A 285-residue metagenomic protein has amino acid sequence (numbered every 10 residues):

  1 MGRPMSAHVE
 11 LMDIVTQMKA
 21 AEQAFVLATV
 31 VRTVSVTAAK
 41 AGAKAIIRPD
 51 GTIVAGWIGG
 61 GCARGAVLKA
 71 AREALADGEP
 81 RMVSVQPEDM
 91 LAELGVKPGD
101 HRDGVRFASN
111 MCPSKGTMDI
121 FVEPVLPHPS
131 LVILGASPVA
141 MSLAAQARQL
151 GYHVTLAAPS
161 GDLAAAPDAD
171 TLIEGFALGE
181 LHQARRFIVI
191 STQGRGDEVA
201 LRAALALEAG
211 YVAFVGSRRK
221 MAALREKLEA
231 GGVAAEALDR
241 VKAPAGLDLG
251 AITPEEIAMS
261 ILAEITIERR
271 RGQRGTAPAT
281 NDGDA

Functional and structural regions predicted by a protein language model:
M1-L172, G179, Q183-F187, K220 (+2 more regions): Segments forming oxygen-rich coordination pockets for charged ligands
A28-T29, I53-V54, V212, P244-D248: Short glycine-rich or small-residue beta-strand-to-loop segments that form or flank ligand, phosphate, metal/Fe-S
S130, D170, G210, A235-V241: A general secondary-structure boundary signal
V154, I188, V212, L238-V241: Hydrophobic/aromatic residues located in beta-strands of well-ordered beta-sheets within soluble catalytic
T171-A230, A251, A258, T266: Phosphate-bearing ligand-interacting subdomains that bind or position ATP/ADP/UDP/GDP/NAD(P) or nucleotide-linked
V215-A285: Adenosine-phosphate binding glycine-rich loop
